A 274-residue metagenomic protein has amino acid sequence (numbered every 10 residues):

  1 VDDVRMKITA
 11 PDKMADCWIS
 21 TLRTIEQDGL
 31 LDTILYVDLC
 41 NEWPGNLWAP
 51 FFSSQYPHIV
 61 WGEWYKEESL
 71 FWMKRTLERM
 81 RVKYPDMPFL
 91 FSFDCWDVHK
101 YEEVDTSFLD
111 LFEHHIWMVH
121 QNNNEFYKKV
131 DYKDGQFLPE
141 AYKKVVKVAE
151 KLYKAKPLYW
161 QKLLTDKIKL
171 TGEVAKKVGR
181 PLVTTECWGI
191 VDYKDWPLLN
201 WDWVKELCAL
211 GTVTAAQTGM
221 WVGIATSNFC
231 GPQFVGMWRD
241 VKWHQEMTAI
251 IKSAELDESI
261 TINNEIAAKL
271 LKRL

Functional and structural regions predicted by a protein language model:
V1, C187, S227: Active-site loop/turn elements of alpha/beta-hydrolase fold enzymes, especially the short glycine-/histidine-rich
V1-K13, L47-H58, Y193-L199, F234-T248: Surface-exposed, active-site-proximal loop segments in enzymatic domains
V1-L39, W72-R79, H99, T214 (+1 more regions): An active-site-proximal structural segment forming one wall of the substrate-binding cleft that immediately precedes
G29, A49-A216: Extracellular glycoside hydrolase catalytic/binding regions
L35, D110, W221: Conserved acidic residues
L39, H114, T184, A225-T226: Conserved beta-strand positions
E42, W117-H120, N228: Flexible loop residues that form catalytic and substrate-binding hotspots at small-molecule/glycan-binding clefts
K194-L274: Aromatic-rich peripheral "rim/lid" segments of glycoside hydrolase catalytic domains that contact and position glycan
